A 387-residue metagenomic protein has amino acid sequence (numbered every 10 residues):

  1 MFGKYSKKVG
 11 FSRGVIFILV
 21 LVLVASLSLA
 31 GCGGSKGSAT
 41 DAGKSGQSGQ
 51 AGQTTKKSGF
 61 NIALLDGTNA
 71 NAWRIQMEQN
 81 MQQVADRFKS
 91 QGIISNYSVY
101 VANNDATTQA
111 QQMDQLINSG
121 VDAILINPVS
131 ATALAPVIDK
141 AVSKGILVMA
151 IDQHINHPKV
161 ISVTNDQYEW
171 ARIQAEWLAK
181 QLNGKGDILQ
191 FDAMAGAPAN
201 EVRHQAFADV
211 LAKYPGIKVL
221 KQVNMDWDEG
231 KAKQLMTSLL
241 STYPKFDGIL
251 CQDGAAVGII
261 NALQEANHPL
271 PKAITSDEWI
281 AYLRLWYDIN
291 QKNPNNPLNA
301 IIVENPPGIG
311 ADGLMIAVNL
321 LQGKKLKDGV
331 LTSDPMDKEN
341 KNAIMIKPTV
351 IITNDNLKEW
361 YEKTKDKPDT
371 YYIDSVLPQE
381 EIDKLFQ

Functional and structural regions predicted by a protein language model:
M1-N61, I117-N118, D139-I146, K180 (+1 more regions): Short, low-complexity disordered leader/linker segments with a strong preference for bacterial N-terminal type II
G43, G52, S58-G59, V210-Y214 (+1 more regions): Hinge/cleft segment of the Venus flytrap/periplasmic-binding protein
K57-F88, S98-Q111, N127-A131, D192-V202 (+1 more regions): Extracytoplasmic "Venus flytrap"
R87-A102, D187-Q190, A208-E229: Short beta-strand elements in bilobed, periplasmic/extracellular small-molecule ligand-binding domains
V101, I155-W177, Q190-M194, Q291-P307: Short beta-strand elements at the ligand-binding edges of bilobed clamshell
Q109, V163-I188, V202, K231-K233 (+2 more regions): Hydrophobic alpha-helical segments within soluble ligand-binding/sensing domains
D114, N118, D122-V142, F207 (+3 more regions): Hydrophobic alpha-helical
A131-E169, D187, Y282-L285, P294-N295: Flexible loop/hinge segments that line or gate small-molecule binding clefts
